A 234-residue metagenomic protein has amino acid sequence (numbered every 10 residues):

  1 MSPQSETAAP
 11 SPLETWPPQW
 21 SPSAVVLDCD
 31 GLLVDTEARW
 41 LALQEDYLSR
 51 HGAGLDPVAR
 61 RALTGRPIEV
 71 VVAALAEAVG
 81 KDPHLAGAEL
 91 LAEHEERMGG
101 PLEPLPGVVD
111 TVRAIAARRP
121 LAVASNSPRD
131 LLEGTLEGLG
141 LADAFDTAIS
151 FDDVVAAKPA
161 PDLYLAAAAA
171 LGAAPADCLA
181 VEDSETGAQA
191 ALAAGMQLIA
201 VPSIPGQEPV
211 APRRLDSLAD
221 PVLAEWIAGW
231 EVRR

Functional and structural regions predicted by a protein language model:
M1-S23, R129-R234: Asp-based, Mg2+/Mn2+-dependent phosphohydrolase catalytic module
S2-R61: Active-site neighborhood of HAD-like aspartate-dependent phosphohydrolases
T15-W16, S21, E96-V123, R129-E133: Short, acidic loop-to-helix structural element flanking the phosphoryl-transfer center in phosphate-processing enzymes
L33, P104, L121-A124, A156 (+1 more regions): Conserved SAM-binding loop
E45-L48, P67-K81, T135, A168: Helix-loop "lid/cap" segments that line or gate small-molecule binding pockets
S49, I115-A116, L192: Anion (oxyanion) recognition and catalysis
A53-L55, K81, L141, G172-A173: Helix N-cap/coil-helix junction residues
G54, A73-D110: Metal-dependent phosphoesterase signature
